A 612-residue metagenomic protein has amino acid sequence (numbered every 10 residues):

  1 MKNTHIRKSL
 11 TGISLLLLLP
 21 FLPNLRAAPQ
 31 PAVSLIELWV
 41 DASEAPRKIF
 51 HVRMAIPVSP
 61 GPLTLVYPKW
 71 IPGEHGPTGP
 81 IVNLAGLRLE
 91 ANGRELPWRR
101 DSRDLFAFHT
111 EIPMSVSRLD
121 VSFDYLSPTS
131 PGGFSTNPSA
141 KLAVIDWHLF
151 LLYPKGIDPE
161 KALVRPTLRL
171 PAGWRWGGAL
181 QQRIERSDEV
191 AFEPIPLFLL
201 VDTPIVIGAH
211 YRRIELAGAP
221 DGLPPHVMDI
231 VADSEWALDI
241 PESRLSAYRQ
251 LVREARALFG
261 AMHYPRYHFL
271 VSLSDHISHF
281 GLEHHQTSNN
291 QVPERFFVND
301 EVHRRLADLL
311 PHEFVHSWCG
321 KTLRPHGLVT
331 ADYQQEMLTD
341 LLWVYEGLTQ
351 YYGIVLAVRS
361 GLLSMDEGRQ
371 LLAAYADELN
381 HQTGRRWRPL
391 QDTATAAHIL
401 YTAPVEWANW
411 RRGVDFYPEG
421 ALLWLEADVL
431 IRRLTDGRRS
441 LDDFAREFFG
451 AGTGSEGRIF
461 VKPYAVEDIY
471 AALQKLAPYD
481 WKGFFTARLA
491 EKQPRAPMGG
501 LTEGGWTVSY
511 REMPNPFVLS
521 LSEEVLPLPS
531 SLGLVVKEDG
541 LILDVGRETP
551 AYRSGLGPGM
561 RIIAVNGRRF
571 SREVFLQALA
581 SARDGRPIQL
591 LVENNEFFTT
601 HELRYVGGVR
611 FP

Functional and structural regions predicted by a protein language model:
K2-S14: Bacterial N-terminal signal peptides that target proteins for export
T11-N24: Bacterial N-terminal signal peptides
A28-Q30, G454-A564, R568-A580, D584-P612: Beta/coil-rich, acidic/histidine-enriched accessory regions frequently appended to metallopeptidases
Q30-W70: Early extracytoplasmic/domain-onset interaction patches
S43, A55-P57, P72, P77-Y264 (+1 more regions): Non-catalytic architectural context of zinc metalloproteases
M54, E215-L342: Juxtacatalytic substrate-recognition/specificity segment
L323-D332, E336-Y417, G450, S455: Acidic/His/Gly-enriched intrinsically disordered linker/tail segments that often contain short helix/coil "MoRF-like"
D366, L371, P404-T507: Amphipathic alpha-helical substructures
